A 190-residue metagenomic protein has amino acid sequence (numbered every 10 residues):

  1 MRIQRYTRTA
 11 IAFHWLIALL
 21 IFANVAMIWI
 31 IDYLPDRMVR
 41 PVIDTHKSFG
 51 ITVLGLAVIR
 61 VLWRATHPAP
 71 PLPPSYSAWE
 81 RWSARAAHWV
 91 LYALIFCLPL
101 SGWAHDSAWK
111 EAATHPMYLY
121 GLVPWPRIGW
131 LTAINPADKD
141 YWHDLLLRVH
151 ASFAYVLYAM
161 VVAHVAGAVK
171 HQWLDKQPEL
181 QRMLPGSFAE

Functional and structural regions predicted by a protein language model:
M1-E190: Membrane-embedded alpha-helical bundles that constitute the cytochrome b-like, heme-associated redox core of multi-pass
